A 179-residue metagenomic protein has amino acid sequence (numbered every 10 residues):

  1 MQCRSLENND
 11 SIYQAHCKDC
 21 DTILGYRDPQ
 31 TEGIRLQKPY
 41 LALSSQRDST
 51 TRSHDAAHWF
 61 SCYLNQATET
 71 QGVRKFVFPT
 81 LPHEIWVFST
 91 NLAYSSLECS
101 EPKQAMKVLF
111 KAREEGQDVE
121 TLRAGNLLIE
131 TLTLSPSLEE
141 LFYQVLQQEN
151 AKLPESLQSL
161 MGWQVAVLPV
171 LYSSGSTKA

Functional and structural regions predicted by a protein language model:
M1-A179: N-terminal pre-domain and mature-chain start segments
